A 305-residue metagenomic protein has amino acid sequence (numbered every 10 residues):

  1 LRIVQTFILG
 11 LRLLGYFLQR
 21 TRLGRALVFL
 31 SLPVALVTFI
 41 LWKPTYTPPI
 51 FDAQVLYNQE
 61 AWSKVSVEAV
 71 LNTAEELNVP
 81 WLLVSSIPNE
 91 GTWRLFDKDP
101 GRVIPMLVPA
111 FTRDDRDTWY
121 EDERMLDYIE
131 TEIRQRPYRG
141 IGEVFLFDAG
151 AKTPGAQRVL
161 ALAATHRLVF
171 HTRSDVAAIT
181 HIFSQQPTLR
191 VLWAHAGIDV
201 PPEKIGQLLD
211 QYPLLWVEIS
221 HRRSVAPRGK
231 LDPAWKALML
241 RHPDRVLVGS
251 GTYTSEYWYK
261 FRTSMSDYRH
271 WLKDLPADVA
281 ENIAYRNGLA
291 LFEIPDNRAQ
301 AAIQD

Functional and structural regions predicted by a protein language model:
I3, F7-P44, P49, A61-S85 (+4 more regions): Mid-to-C-terminal alpha-helical segments outside catalytic/metal-binding sites
P44-A61, F96, P213: Mobile, glycine- and charge-enriched loop segments and immediately flanking short secondary-structure elements within
F51-V55, L82-V84, P105-L107, I141-G142 (+4 more regions): Hydrophobic faces of well-ordered beta-strands that scaffold small-molecule active sites in alpha/beta enzyme cores
V55-S66, R113-Y120, A226-P227: Acidic/histidine-rich helix-loop elements that form or flank divalent-metal/phosphate-binding sites at the catalytic
L56, I87, V108-T112, V144-F147 (+4 more regions): Active-site beta-loop-alpha junctions enriched in small/polar residues
L71-E75, T92-V103, Y128-P137, L162 (+3 more regions): Acidic (Asp/Glu)-rich catalytic clusters
T92-V169, W216, H221-S224: Active-site gating/metal-coordination segments in enzymes
G150-G249, P295, A299: Catalytic pocket-lining loop regions of alpha/beta-barrel enzymes, especially the amidohydrolase/enolase/GH5 lineages
